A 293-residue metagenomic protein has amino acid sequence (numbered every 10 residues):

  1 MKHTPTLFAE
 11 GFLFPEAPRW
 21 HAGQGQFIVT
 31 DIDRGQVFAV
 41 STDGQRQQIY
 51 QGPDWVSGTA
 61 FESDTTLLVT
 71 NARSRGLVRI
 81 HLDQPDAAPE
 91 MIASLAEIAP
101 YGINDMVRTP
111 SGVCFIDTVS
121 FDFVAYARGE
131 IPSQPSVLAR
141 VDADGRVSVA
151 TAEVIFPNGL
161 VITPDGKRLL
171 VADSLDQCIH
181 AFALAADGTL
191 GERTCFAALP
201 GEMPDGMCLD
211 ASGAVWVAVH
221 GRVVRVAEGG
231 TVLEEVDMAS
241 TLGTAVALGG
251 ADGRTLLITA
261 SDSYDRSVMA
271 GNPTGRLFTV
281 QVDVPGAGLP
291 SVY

Functional and structural regions predicted by a protein language model:
M1, T30, A39-S41, R79-D83 (+4 more regions): Hydrophobic/aromatic beta-strand positions that recur at structurally equivalent sites within the blades
M1-T4, G44-Q48, Q84-E90, V141-S148 (+3 more regions): Beta-strand initiation motifs
A9-G25, G52-N71, A96-D122, P132-L138 (+3 more regions): Beta-rich, blade/repeat-based domains predominating in secreted/periplasmic proteins but also intracellular
I32, A72, V119-F121, S174 (+2 more regions): Short loop/turn segments immediately following the C-termini of beta-strands
Q36-F38, G76-V78, S136-A139, C178-H180 (+2 more regions): A short loop-to-beta-strand structural motif that recurs across blades of beta-propeller domains
I116-S133, S261-P273: Short, conserved, GDST-rich strand-edge loop motifs in beta-rich repeat architectures
Q177-L184, R193, A197-T231: Loop/turn-rich, solvent-exposed surfaces of beta-rich toroidal or solenoidal domains
A247-Y293: Blade-level signature of beta-propeller repeat domains, shared across WD40, Kelch, NHL, RCC1 and BNR/Asp-box propellers
